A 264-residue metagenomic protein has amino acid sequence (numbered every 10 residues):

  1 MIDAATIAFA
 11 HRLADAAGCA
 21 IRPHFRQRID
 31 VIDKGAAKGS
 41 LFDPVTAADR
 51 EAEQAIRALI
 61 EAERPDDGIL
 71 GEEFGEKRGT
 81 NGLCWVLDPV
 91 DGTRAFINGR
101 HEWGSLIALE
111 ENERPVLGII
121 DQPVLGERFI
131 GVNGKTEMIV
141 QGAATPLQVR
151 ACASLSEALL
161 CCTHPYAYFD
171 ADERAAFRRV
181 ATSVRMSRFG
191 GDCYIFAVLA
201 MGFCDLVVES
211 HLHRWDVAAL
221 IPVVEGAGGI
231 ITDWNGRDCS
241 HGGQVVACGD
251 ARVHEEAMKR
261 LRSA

Functional and structural regions predicted by a protein language model:
M1-V90, K259: N-terminal subdomain of lithium-sensitive/metallo-dependent phosphomonoesterases centered on the IMPase/IPPase/PAP
I21, D49, I60, T93 (+6 more regions): Residue-level signal for inorganic ion chemistry
I29-K34, E137, S183-S187, A264: Short secondary-structure junctions
R50, Q54, E73, P89-G92 (+5 more regions): Generic detector of well-ordered alpha-helical packing
G79-E137: DPxDG-like acidic metal-binding loop motif
I139-A143: A structural micro-motif at secondary-structure boundaries
Q148-A264: An extended, acidic
